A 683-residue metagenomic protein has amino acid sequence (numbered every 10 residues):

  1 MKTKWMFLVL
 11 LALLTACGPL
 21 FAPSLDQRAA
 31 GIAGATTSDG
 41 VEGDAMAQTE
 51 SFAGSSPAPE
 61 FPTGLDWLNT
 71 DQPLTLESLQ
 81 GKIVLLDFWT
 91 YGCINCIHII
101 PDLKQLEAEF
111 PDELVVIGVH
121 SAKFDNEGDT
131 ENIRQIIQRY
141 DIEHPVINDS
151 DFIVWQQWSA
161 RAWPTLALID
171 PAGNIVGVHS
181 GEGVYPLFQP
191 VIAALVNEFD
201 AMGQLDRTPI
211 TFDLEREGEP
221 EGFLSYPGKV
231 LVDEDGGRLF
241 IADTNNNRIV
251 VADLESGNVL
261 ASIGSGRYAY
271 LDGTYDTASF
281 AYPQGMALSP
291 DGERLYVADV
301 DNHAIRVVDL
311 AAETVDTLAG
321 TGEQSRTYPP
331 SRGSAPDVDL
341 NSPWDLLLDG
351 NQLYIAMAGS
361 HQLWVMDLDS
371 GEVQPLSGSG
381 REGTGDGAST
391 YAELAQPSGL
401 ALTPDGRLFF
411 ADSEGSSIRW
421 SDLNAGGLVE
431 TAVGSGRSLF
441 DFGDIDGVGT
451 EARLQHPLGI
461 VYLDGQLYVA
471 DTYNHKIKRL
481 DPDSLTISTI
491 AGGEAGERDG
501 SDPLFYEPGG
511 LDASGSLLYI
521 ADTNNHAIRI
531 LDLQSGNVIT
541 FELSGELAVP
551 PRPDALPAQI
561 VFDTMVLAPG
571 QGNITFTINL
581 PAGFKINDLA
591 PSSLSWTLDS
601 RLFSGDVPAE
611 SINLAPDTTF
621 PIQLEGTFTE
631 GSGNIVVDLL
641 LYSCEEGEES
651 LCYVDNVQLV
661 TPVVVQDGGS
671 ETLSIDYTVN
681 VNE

Functional and structural regions predicted by a protein language model:
G34-L76, P553-Q559: N-terminal "domain-start" segment that seeds a small globular fold
F88-Q105, I586: Conserved redox-active cysteine motifs that mediate thiol-disulfide chemistry, especially di-cysteine Cys-X(1-2)-Cys
I97-R139, S150-V154: Structural microenvironment flanking redox-active thiols in thiol-disulfide oxidoreductases
Q138-E143, N148-V191: Thiol/disulfide oxidoreductase modules built on the thioredoxin-like
D170-K229, S544-D554: Thiol-/selenol-based redox modules, centered on thioredoxin-like and closely related oxidoreductase domains
R207-G228, S256-Q284, T314-W344, E372-Q396 (+3 more regions): Gly/Pro-rich loop segments of beta-rich domains
V232-G236, L288-G292, L348-N351, L402-D405 (+2 more regions): Residue-level detector of Asp-centered blade-edge/turn motifs that repeat once per structural unit in beta-propeller
S256-L260, S535-E683: Extracellular/lumen-exposed scaffold segments
